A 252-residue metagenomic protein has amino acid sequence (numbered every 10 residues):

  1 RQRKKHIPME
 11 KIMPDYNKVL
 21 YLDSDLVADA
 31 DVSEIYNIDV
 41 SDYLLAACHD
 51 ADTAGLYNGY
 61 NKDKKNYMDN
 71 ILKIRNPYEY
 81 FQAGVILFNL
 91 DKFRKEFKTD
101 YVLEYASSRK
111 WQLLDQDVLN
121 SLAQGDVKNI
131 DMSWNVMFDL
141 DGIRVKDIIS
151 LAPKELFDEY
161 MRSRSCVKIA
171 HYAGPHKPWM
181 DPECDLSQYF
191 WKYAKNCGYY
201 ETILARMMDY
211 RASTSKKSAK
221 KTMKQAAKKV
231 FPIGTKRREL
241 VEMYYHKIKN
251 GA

Functional and structural regions predicted by a protein language model:
R1-Q2, Y60-D63, R144-S150: Short, surface-exposed amphipathic charged segments that create phosphate/polyanion-binding patches used for binding
Q2-G59, L87-F88, R94: GT-A fold catalytic core of metal-dependent nucleotide-sugar glycosyltransferases, centered on the diacidic
K5-I7, A30-V32, N70-I71, P153-F157: Short alpha-helical segments and helix-capping/turn motifs at coil-helix boundaries
I12-M13, Y78-Y80: Solvent-exposed alpha-helices and their adjacent loops that cap or buttress functional pockets in soluble metabolic
E34-N37, Y60-K62, Y101, D185: Short, glycine/charged-enriched secondary-structure capping and boundary segments
K64-P77: Short, flexible, basic/aromatic active-site loop/helix in glycosyltransferases
A83, F88-A252: A glycosyltransferase accessory/donor-loop signature
